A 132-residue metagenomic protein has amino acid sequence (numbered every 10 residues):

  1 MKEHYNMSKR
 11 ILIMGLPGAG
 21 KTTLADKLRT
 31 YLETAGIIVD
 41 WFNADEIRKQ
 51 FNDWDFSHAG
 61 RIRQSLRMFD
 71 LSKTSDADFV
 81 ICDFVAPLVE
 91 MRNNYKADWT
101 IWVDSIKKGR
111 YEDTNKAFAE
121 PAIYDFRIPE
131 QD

Functional and structural regions predicted by a protein language model:
K2-S8: Phosphate-binding P-loop
I13: Hydrophobic anchor at the beta1->P-loop junction of P-loop NTPases
P17: The conserved Walker
K21: Conserved lysine of the Walker
A25-D70: Conserved substrate/cofactor phosphate-moiety recognition/catalytic segment in nucleotide-dependent phosphotransferases
H58-Y111: Glycine-rich phosphate-binding loop used to anchor ATP phosphates in small-molecule kinases, encompassing both
N93-N94, V103-D132: Small-molecule kinase domains that catalyze NTP-dependent phosphoryl transfer to phosphate-bearing small molecules
